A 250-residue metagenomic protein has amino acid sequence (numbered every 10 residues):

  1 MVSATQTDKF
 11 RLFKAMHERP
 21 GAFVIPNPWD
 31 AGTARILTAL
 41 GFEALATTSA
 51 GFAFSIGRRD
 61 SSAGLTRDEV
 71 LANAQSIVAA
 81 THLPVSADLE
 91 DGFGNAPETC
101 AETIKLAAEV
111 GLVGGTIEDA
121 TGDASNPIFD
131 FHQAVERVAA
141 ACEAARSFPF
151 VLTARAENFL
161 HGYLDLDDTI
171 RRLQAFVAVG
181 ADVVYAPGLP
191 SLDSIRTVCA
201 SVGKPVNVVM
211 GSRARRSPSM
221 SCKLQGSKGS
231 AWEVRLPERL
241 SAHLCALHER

Functional and structural regions predicted by a protein language model:
V2-V234, E238-R239, H243: Alpha/beta enzyme core
L247-R250: C-terminal segments
